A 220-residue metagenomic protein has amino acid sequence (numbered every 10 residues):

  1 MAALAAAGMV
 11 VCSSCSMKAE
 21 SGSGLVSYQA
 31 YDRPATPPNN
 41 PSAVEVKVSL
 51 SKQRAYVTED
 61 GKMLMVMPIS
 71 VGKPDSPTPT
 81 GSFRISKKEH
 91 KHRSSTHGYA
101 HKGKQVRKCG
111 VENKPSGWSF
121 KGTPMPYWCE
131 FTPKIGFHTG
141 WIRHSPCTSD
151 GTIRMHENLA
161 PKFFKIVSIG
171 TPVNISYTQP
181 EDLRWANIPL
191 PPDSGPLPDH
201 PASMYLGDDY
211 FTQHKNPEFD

Functional and structural regions predicted by a protein language model:
A2-V11: Bacterial N-terminal signal peptides
A19-R33: Short, low-complexity, disordered segments immediately C-terminal to signal peptides in bacterial exported proteins
A19-S21, T80, G98-D220: Exported/periplasmic cell-wall-interacting domains
Q29-E45, L50-S51, M65-K73, G81-S86 (+3 more regions): N-terminal post-signal-peptidase region of extra-cytosolic proteins
S51-Q53, D60-M63, G72-P74, K88-K91 (+4 more regions): Solvent-exposed coil/turn segments that connect beta secondary-structure elements in extracytoplasmic/periplasmic
Q53-R54, G151: Conserved beta-strand and immediately adjacent loop positions that scaffold enzyme active sites
R54-Y56, W128: Residue-level detector of beta-strand face positions
